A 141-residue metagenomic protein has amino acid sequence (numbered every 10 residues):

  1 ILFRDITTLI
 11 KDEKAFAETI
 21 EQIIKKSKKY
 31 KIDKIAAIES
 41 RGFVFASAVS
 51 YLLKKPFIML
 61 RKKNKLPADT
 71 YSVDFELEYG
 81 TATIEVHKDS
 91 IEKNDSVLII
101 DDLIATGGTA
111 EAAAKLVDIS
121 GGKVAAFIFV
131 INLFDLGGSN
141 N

Functional and structural regions predicted by a protein language model:
I1-N141: PRPP-associated nucleotide enzymes
